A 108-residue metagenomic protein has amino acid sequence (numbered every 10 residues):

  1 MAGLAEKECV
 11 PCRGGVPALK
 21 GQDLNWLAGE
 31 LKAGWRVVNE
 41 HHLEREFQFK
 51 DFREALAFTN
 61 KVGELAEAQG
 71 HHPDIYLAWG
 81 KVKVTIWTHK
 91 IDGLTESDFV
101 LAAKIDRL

Functional and structural regions predicted by a protein language model:
M1-L108: Long, contiguous binding/interaction regions
